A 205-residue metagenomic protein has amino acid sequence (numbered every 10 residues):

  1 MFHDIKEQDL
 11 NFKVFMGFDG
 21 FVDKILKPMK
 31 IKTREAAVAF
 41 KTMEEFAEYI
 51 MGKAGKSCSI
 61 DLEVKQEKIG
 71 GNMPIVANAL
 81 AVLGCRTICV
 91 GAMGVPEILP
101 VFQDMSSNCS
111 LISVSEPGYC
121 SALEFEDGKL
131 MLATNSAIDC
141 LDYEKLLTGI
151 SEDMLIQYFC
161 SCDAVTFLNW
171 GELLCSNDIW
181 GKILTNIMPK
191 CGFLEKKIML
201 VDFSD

Functional and structural regions predicted by a protein language model:
M1-K56, D61-N72, A81-D205: Ribokinase/PfkB-type carbohydrate-kinase core domain
